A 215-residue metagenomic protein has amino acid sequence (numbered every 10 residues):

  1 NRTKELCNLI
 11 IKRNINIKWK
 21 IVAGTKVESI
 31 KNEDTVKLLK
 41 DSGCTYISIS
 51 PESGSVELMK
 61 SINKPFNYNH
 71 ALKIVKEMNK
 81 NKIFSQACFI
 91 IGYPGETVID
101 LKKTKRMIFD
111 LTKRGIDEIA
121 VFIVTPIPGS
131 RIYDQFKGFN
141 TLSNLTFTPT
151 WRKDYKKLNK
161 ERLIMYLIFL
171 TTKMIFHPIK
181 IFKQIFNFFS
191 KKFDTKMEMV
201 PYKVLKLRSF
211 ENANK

Functional and structural regions predicted by a protein language model:
N1, E57, S61-I62, I91-I99 (+1 more regions): Flexible glycine/acidic-rich beta-alpha junction loops that bind and position SAM and/or redox cofactors in anaerobic
N1-Q86, Y93, E118: Conserved SAM/AdoMet-binding glycine-rich loop
E5, L9, K73, K103-M107 (+1 more regions): Alpha-helical elements of Rossmann-like donor-binding domains used by nucleotide-donor carbohydrate transfer enzymes
D34-V36, P94-T112: Catalytic cores of alpha/beta
K37-L38, P65-F66, T104-R106, K137-N140: Short, hinge-like loop/turn segments at secondary-structure boundaries
L39, I49, I108, G129 (+1 more regions): Conserved, mostly hydrophobic/aromatic
R131-K215: Radical SAM enzyme core and accessory elements
